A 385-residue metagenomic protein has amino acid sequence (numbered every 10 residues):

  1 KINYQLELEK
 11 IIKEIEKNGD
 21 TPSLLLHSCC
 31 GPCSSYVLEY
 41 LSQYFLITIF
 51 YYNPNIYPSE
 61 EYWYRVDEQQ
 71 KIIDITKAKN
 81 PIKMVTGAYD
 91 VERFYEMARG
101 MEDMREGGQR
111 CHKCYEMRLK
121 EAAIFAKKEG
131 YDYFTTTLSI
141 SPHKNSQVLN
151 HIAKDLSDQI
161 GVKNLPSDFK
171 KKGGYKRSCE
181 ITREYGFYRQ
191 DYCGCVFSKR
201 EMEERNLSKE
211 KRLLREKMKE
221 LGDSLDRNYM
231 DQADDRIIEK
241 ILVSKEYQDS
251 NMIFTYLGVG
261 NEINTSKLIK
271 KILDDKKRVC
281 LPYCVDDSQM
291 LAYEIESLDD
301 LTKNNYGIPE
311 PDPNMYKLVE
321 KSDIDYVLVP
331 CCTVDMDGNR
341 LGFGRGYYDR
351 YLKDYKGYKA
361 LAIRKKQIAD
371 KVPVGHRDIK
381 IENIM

Functional and structural regions predicted by a protein language model:
K1-Y36, Y44-N206: Nucleotide-activated chemistry modules centered on ATP-dependent adenylation/adenylyltransferase
P22, D132, N251, D325 (+1 more regions): Conserved acidic residues
Y36, S208-S322: N-terminal active-site beta-alpha-beta segment that forms phosphate/nucleotide-binding and substrate-recognition loops
I47-N53, R278-Y283, K359-I363, I384-M385: Short internal beta-strands
E96-Y131, L298-G338: Internal catalytic-core helix/loop-beta-alpha segment that presents or stabilizes conserved functional determinants
N145-S146, M336-F343: Glycine/threonine-rich flexible loop motifs
V162, D275-K277, Y355-K359: A short helix->loop->beta-strand "cap" motif at the edges of active sites that frequently abuts
L207, L213, E220-R227, S322-V327 (+2 more regions): Surface-exposed, charge/polar-rich loops and edge strands
